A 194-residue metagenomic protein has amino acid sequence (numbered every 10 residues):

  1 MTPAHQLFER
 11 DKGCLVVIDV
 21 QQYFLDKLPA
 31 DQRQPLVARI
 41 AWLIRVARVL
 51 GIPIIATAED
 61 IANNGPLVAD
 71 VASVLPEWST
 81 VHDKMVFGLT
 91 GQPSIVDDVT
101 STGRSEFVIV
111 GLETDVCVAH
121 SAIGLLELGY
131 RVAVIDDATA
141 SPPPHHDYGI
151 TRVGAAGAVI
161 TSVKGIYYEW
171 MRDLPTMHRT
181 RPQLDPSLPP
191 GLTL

Functional and structural regions predicted by a protein language model:
T2-C14, A62-L194: Active-site-adjacent betaalpha module
R10-G13, P29-I55: A short alpha/beta connector and helix-capping loop motif
V17-I18, P53-E59: Short beta-strand segments at enzyme active-site cores
Q22-K27: Short acidic, Gly/Ser-rich segments with clustered Asp/Glu that frequently serve as metal-coordination loops in enzyme
R39-W42, A58, L89, M171: Residue-level signal for alpha-helical context at structural boundaries
